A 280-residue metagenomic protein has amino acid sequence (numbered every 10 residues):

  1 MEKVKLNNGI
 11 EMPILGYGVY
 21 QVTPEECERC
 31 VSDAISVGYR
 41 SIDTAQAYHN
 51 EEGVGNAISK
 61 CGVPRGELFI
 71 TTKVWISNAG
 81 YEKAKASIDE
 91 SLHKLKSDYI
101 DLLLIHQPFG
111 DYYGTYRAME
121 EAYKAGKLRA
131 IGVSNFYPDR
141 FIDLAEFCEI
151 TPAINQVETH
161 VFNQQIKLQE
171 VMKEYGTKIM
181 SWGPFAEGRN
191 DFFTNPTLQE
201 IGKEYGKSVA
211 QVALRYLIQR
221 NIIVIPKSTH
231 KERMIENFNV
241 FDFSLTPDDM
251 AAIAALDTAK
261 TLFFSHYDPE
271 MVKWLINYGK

Functional and structural regions predicted by a protein language model:
M1-L68, F185, G279-K280: N-terminal binding-site loop/beta-alpha segment at the start of enzyme catalytic domains that lines or forms
M1-V4, E52-S59, I88-E90, P138-F141 (+1 more regions): Alpha-helical scaffolding within the catalytic cores of extracellular/periplasmic polymer-degrading hydrolases
N7, A84-L104, E121-A125, T177: CE4/NodB-like, metal-dependent polysaccharide N-deacetylase domain that modifies extracellular/periplasmic N-acetylated
V22-A34, G80-L95, G114, D139-F141 (+1 more regions): Short, acidic/polar
V22-E25, A45-G53, S77-E82, P108-Y113 (+2 more regions): Acidic-and-aromatic substrate-binding clefts and catalytic sites of carbohydrate-active enzymes
Y39, S97-I100, L128, P152: A structural motif
R65-N78, D101-P108, N135: A short, structured active-site edge motif that brings together acidic residues
Q107-K280: Beta/alpha (TIM)-barrel catalytic core signal, keyed to glycine-rich beta->alpha loops juxtaposed to Asp/Glu that bind
